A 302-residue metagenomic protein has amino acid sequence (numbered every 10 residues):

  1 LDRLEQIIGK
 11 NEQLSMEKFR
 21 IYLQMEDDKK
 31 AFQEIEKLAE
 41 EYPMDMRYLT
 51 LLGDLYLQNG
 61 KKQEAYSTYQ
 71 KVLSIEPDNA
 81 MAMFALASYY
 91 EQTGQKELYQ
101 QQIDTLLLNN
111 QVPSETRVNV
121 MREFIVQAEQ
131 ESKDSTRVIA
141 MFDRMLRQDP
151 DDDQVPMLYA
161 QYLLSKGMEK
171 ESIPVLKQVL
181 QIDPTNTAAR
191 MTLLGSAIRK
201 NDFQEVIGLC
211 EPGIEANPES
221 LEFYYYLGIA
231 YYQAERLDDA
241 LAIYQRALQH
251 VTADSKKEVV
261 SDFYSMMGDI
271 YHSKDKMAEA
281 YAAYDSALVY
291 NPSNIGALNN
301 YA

Functional and structural regions predicted by a protein language model:
L1-A302: Alpha-solenoid helical repeat scaffolds
